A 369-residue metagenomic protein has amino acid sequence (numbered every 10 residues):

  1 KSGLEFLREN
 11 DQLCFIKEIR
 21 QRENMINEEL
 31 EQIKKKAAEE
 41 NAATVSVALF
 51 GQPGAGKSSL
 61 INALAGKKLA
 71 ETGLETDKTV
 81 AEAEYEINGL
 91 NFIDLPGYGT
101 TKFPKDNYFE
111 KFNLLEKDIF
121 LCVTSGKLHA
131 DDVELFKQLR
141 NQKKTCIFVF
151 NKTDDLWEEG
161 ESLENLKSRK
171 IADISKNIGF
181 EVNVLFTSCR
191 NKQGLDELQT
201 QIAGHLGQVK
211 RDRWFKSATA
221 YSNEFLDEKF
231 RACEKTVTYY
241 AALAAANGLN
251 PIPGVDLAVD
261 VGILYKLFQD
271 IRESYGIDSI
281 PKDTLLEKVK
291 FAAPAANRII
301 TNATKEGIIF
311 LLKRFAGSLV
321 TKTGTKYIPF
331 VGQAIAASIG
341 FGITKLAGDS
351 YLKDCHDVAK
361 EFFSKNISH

Functional and structural regions predicted by a protein language model:
S2-T100, I277-D278: Conserved G1/Walker A P-loop phosphate-binding module
G3-R8, Q12-L13, A37-E40, N183-L185 (+3 more regions): Polybasic, low-complexity association/targeting segments
N41-A43, G51-K67, N88-G89, F103-N107 (+3 more regions): Internal catalytic domains of large membrane-associated glycosyltransferases
D77, I93-R140: Switch II of P-loop NTPase G domains
L115-I119, Q142-C146, G179-N183: Short glycine-/polar-rich loops that comprise or flank the Walker A/P-loop and associated switch/sensor motifs
V123-K176: Replace "adjacent to P-loop NTPase cores in ATP/GTP-dependent enzymes" with "adjacent to NTP-binding cores
D154-K216: Canonical P-loop GTPase G-domain recognition
K216, A220-H369: Alpha-helical membrane association modules
